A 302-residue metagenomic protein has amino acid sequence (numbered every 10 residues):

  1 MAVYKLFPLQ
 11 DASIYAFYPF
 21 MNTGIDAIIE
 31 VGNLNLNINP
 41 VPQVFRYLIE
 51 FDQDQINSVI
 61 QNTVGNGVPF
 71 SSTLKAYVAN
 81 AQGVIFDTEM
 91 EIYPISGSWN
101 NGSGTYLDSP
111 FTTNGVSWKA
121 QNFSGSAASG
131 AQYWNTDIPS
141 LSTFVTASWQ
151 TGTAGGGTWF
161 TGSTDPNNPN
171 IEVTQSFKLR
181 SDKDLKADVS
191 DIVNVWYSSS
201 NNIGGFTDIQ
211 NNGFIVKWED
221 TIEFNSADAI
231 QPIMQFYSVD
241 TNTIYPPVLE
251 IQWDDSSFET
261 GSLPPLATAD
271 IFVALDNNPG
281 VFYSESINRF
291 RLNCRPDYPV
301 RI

Functional and structural regions predicted by a protein language model:
M1-V281, N293-P296: Secreted, disulfide-rich extracellular signaling modules
S284-R289: Short coil/turn motif common to extracellular beta-sandwich-like domains
D297-I302: Extracellular acidic loop/turn motifs
